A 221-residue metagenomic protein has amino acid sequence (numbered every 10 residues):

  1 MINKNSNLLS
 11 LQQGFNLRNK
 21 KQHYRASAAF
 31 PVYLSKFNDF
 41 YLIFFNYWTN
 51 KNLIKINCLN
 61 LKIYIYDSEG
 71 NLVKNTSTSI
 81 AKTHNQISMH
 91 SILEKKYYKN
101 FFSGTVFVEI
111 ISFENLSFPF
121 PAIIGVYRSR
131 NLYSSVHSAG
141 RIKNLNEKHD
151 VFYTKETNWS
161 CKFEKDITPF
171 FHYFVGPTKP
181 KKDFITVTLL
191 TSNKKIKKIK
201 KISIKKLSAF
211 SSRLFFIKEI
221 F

Functional and structural regions predicted by a protein language model:
M1-F221: Gly/Pro-rich, tryptophan- and cysteine-flecked surface segments typical of secreted/extracellular proteins
